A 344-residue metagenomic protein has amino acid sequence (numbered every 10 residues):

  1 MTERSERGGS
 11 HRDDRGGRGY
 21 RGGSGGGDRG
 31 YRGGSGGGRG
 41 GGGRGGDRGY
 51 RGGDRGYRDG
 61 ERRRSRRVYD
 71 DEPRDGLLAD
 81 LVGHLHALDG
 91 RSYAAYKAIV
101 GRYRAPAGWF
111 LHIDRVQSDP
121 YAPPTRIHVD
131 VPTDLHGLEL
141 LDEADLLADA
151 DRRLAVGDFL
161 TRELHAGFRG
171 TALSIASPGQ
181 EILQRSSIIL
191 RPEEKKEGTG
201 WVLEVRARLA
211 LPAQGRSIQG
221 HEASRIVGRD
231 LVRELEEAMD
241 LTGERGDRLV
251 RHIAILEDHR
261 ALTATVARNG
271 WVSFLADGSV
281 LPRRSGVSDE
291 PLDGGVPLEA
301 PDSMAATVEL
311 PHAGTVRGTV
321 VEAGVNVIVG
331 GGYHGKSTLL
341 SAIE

Functional and structural regions predicted by a protein language model:
M1-G270, L281: N-terminal accessory targeting/assembly segments
V202, S217-H221, R284-S288, G331-Y333 (+1 more regions): Short acidic, glycine/serine/threonine-rich loops at helix termini
E204-R208, E309-L310, T315, V320-E322: Histidine-centered divalent-metal-coordination microenvironment in nucleic-acid enzymes
E222-I226, D289-G294, L339-E344: Extended active-site and interfacial segments that coordinate phosphate-rich ligands in large catalytic machineries
T263-G270, F274-L275, G286, L292-G294: Non-catalytic substrate-recognition/targeting regions of SAM-dependent transferases
L281-R317: N-terminal pre-Walker A segment at the start of P-loop NTPase domains
V316-E344: Glycine-rich phosphate-binding P-loop
